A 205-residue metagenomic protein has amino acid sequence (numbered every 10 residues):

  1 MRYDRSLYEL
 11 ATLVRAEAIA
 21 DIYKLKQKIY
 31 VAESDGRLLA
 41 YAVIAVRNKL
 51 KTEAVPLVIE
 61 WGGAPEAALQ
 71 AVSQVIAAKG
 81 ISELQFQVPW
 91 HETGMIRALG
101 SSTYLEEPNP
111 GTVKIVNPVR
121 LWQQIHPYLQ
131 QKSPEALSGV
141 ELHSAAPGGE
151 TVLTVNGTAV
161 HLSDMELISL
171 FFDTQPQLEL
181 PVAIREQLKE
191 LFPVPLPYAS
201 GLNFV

Functional and structural regions predicted by a protein language model:
M1-Q74, L121-S133: Amide-forming acyltransferase catalytic core, primarily the GNAT-like/NAT-type and related acyltransferase folds
S34-R37, Q85-Q87, P197: Phosphate-binding glycine-rich loops and adjacent basic patches that engage nucleotide phosphates, nucleic-acid
R37, K51, K79, E135-L137 (+1 more regions): A generic structural signal for short, non-catalytic loop/turn and secondary-structure boundary residues
Y41-L50, I59, Q74-I81, E190-V205: Unusually extended, aromatic-enriched hydrophobic runs near protein termini
R47-P110: Acyl-donor binding region in acyl/amide transferases
R97-V205: C-terminal functional modules
